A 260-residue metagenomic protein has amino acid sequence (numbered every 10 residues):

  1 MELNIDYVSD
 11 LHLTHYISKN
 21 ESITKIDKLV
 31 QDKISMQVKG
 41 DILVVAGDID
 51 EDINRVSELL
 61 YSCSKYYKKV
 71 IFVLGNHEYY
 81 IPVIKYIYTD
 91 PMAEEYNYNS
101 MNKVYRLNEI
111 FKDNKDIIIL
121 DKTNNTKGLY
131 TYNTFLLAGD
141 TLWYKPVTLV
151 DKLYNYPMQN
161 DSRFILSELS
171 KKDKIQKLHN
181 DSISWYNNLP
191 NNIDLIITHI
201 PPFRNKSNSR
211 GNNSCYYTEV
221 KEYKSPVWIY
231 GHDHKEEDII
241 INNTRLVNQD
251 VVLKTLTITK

Functional and structural regions predicted by a protein language model:
M1-D6, K127-G139, I193, I240-L246: Beta-strand-turn-beta hairpins that frame and shape the catalytic cleft of phosphate-ester-processing enzymes
M1-F72, H77-Y86, N191, K260: N-terminal active-site segment of His-dependent metallophosphoesterases
E2, T131, Y216-E222, D233-K260: Binuclear metal-dependent phosphoesterase catalytic core
Y7-S9, L43-D48, I71-N76, I118-N125 (+3 more regions): Active-site neighborhood of phospho(di)ester-bond hydrolases with catalytic His/Asp-centered motifs
H12-S18, D50-N54, H77-I87, N124-Y130 (+4 more regions): Active-site environment of divalent metal-dependent phosphoester hydrolases
S57-Y61, K103, S209-V220: Charged helix-capping and loop-helix junction motifs
K69-D151, M158: A basic- and aromatic-enriched beta-loop-alpha substructure that forms the phosphate/nucleotide- and DNA/RNA-contacting
L136-K206: Active-site-proximal loop/helix segment associated with metal-binding centers of metalloenzymes
